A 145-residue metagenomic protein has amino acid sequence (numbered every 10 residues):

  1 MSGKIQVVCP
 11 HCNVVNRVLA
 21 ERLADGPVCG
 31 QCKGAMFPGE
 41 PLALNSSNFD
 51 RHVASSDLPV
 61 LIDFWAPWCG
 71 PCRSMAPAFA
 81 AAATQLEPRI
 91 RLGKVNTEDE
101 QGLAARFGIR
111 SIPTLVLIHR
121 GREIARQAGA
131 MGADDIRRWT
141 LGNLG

Functional and structural regions predicted by a protein language model:
C9-C12, C29-C32: Short cysteine-rich clusters marking metal-coordination/redox-active sites
N13-N16, M36, A76: Cys/His-rich microdomains that often coordinate metals
V15, L42-V60: A short beta-strand-turn-helix
V18-P27: Short linker/helix segments within small regulatory modules
C32-P41: Short Cys/His-rich micro-motifs in 6-15 aa windows
L44, F64, M75, F79-A83 (+2 more regions): Thiol-based oxidoreductase modules, predominantly thioredoxin-like and allied folds used for disulfide exchange
D57, F64-W68, S111: Short pre-active-site segment immediately N-terminal to redox-active cysteine/selenocysteine motifs in thiol-based
S111, V116-G145: Non-catalytic, surface beta->alpha helical segment in thiol-disulfide oxidoreductase systems
